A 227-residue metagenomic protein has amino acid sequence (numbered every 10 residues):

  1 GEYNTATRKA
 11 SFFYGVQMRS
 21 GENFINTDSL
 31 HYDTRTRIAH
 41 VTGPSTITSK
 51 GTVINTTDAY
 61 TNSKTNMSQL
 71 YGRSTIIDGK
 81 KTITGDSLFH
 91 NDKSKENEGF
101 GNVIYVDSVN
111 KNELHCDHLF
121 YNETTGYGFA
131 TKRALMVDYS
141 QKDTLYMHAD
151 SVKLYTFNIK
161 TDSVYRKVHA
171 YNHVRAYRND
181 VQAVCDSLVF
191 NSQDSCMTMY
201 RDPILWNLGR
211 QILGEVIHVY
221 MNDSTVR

Functional and structural regions predicted by a protein language model:
G1-R227: Structural signature for solvent-exposed beta-strand/loop edge elements and short helix-capping sites, enriched
